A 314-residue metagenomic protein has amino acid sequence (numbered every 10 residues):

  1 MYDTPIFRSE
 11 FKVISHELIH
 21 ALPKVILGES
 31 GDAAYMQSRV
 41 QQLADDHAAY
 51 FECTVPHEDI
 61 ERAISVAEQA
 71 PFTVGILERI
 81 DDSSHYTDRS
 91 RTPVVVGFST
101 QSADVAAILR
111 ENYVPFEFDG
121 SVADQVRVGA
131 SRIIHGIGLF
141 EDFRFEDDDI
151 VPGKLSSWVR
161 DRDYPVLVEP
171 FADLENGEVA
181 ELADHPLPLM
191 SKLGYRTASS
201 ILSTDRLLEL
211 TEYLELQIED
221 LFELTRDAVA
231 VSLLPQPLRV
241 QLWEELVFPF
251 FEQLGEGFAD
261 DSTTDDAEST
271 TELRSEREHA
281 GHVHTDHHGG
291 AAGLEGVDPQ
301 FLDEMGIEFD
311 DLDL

Functional and structural regions predicted by a protein language model:
M1-V114, G120-A123, G129-R132, I137-P165 (+1 more regions): Metal-cofactor-binding active-site regions of metalloenzymes
